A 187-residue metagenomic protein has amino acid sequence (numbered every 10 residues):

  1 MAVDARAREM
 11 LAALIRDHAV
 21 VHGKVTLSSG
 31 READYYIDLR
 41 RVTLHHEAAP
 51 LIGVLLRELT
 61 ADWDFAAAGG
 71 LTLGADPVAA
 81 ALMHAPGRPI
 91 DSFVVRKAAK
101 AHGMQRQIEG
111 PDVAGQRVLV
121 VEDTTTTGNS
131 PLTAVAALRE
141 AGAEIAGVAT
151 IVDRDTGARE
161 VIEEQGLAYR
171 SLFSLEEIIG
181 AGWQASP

Functional and structural regions predicted by a protein language model:
M1-D62: Active-site-facing substrate-recognition patch
A2-L14, A136-P187: PRPP-dependent phosphoribosyltransferase catalytic core
L56-A66, V135-A141: Phosphate/pyrophosphate-binding loops at sites that engage ATP/ADP/AMP, CoA/4′-phosphopantetheine, polyphosphate
W63-T72, A149: Short glycine-rich phosphate-binding loop at a beta-alpha junction
A66, Q116, A146: Conserved acidic residues
D76, A80, T156-R159: Short, surface-exposed alpha-helical segments at coil->helix boundaries
A79-L119, T126-T133, A185: Short, glycine/charge-rich flexible loops or terminal/linker lids adjacent to PRPP-binding catalytic cores
